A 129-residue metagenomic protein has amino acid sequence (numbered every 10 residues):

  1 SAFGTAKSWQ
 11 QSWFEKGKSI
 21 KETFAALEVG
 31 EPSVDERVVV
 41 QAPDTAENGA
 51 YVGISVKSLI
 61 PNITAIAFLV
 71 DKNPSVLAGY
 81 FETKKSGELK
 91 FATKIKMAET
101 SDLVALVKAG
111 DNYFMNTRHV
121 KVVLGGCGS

Functional and structural regions predicted by a protein language model:
T5-A46, G79-F81: Transition segment at domain starts
Q41, V52-L59: Short edge beta-strand/loop segments characteristic of extracellular beta-sandwich folds
A65-L69: Beta-strand signatures of extracellular beta-sandwich domains
K72-M97: An anionic, turn-rich surface loop/hairpin at beta-sheet edges that serves as a generic interaction/coordination patch
A98-D102: Extracellular Ig-like/FN3 beta-sandwich strand-entry sites
G110-T117: Short acidic/polar inter-strand loop motif in beta-rich domains
H119-G125: Short beta-strand edge segments in extracellular beta-sheet folds
